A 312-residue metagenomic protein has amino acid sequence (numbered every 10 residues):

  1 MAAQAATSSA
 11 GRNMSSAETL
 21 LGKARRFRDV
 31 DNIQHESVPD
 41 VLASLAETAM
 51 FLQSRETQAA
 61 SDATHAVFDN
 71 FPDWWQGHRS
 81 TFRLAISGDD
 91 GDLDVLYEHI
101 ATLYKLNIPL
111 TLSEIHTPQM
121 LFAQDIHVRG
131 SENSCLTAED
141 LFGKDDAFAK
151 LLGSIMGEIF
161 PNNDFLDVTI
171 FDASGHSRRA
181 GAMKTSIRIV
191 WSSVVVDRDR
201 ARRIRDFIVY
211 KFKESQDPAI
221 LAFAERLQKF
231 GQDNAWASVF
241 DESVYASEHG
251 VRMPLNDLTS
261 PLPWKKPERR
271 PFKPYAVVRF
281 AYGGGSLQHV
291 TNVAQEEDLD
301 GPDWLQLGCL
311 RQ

Functional and structural regions predicted by a protein language model:
M1-D145, A149, V239, A246-L287 (+2 more regions): DNA replication initiation on ssDNA origins
K105-N107, F160, Q216, A235 (+1 more regions): Short, flexible coil/linker elements and helix-boundary hinge sites characteristic of intrinsically disordered
T117-D125, F165-I204, Y245-P254: Histidine-centered divalent-metal-coordination microenvironment in nucleic-acid enzymes
E132-S154, T185-D233, P261-E297: Helical (often loop-to-helix) elements that flank the catalytic cores of nucleotide-handling enzymes
M156-D167: Short secondary-structure junctions
D167-F171, F223-E225, F240: Short, surface-exposed recognition loops or helix-turn segments adjacent to catalytic cores
A235-A237, D241: Aromatic/basic-lined ligand-recognition segments that form π-stacking hydrophobic pockets flanked by Lys/Arg to engage
N292, E296-Q312: Intrinsically disordered, low-complexity acidic/Ser/Thr/Pro-rich regulatory regions
